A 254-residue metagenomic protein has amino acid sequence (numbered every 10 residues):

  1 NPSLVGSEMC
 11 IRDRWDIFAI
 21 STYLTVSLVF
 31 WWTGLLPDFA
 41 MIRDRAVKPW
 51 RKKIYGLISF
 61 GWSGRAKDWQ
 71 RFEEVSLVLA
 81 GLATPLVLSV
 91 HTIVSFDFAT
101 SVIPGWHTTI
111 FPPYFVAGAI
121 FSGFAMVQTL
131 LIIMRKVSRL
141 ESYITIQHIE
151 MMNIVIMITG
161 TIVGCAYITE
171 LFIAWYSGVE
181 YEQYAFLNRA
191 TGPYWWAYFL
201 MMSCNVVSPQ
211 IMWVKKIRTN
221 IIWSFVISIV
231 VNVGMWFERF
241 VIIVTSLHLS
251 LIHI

Functional and structural regions predicted by a protein language model:
N1-G6, I252-H253: Single conserved hydrophobic/aromatic residue that forms the stacking wall/gate of nucleotide- or nucleobase-binding
E8, R12-Y198: Long, contiguous internal "core" modules enriched in hydrophobic/ aromatic residues
M134-E141, M212, K216, S228: Detector for conserved single-position "signature" residues within domains
E141-Q147, K215-I222: Membrane-interface helix-boundary motifs at transmembrane edges
C165, P209, R239: Hydrophobic, well-ordered secondary-structure elements that form the walls of internal hydrophobic environments
W196-I221: Extended C-terminal subregions enriched in glycine
W223-V233: Central hydrophobic cores of alpha-helical transmembrane segments in multi-pass integral membrane proteins
I242-S250: A cytosolic-side transmembrane-helix exit/cap motif
